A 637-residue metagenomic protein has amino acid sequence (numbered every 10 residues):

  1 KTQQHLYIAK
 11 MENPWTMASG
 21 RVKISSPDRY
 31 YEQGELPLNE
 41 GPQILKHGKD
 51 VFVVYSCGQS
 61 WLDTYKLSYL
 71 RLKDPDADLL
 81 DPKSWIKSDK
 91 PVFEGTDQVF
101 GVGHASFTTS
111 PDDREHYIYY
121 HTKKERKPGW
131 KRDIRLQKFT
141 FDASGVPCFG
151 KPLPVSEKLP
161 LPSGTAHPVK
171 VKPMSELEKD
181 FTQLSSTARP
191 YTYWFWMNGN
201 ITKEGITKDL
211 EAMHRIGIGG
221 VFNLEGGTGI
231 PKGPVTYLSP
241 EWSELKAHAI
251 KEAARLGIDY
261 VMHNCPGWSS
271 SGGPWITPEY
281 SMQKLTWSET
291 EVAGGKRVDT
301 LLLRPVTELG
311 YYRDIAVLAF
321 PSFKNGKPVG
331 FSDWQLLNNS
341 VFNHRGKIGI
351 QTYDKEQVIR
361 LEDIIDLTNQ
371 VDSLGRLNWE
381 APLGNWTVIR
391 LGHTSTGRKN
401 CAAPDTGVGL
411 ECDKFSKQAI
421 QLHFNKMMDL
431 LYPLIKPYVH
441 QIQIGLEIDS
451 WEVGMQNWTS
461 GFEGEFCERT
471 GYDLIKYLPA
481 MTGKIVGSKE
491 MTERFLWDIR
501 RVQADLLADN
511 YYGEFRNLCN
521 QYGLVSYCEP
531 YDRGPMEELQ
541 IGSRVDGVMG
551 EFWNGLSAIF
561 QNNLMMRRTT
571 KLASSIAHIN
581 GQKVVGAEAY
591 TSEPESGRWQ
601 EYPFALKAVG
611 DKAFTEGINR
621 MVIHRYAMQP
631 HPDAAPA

Functional and structural regions predicted by a protein language model:
K1-V169, K179: Carbohydrate-active catalytic/glycan-binding domains of CAZyme proteins, especially the secreted or lumenal ectodomains
I8, L70, L136, L210 (+5 more regions): Non-transmembrane alpha-helical segments in soluble domains of secreted/periplasmic/extracellular proteins
P42, F52-S56, E380-S416, L539-F560 (+1 more regions): Aromatic- and acid-rich polysaccharide-binding/catalytic face of secreted or lumenal carbohydrate-active enzymes
G58, A143, N198, E225 (+3 more regions): Residues that line or immediately flank small-molecule/substrate-binding pockets and catalytic motifs
V169-P173, T207, V221, P231 (+8 more regions): Carbohydrate-binding surfaces of carbohydrate-active enzymes
K172-L184, R189-Y191, I201, G205-T207 (+3 more regions): Mature extracytoplasmic enzyme cores
Y191-Y193, M197, L224-L238: N-terminal substrate-binding region of glycoside hydrolase catalytic domains
Y193-E204, E595-E601: Active-site mouth loops of central-metabolism enzymes
